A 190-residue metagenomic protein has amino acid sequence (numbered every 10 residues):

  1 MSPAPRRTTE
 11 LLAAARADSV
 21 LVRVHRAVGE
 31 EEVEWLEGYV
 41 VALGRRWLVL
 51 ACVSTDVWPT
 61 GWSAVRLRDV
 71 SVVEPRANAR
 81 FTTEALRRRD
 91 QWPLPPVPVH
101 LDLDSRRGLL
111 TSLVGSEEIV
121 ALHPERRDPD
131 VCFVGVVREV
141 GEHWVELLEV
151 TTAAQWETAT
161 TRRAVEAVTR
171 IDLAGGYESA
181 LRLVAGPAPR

Functional and structural regions predicted by a protein language model:
M1, R138-G141: Viral structural modules
M1-L36, V49, V53-D130, T151-R190: Short glycine-rich, low-complexity segments
E34-A42, C132-E139: Short beta-strand-centered aromatic/proline hotspots
G44-R45, G141-E142, V165: Residue-level signal for tight coil/turn positions that link beta-strands
R46-L50, H143-L147: Short aromatic-glycine-enriched beta-strand elements
